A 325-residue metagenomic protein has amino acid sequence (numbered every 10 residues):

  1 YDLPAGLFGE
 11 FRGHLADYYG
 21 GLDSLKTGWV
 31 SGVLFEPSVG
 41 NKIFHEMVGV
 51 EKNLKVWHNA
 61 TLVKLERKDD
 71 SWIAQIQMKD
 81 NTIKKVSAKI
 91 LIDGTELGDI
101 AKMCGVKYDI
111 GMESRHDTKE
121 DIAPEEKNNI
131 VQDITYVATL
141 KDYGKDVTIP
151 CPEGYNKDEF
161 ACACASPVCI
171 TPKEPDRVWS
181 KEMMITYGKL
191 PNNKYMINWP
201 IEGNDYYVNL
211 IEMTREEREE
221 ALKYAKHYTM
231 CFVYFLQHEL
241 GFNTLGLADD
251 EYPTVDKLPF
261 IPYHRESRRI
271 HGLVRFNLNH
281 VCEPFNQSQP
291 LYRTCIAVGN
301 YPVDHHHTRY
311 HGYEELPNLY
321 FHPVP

Functional and structural regions predicted by a protein language model:
Y1-K64, K68, D109, Q132-A138: Conserved N-terminal/central alpha/beta ligand/cofactor-binding core
N59, I73, K79-I90, G94-P325: Flavin (FAD/FMN)-binding glycine-rich loop and adjacent Rossmann-like elements that form
